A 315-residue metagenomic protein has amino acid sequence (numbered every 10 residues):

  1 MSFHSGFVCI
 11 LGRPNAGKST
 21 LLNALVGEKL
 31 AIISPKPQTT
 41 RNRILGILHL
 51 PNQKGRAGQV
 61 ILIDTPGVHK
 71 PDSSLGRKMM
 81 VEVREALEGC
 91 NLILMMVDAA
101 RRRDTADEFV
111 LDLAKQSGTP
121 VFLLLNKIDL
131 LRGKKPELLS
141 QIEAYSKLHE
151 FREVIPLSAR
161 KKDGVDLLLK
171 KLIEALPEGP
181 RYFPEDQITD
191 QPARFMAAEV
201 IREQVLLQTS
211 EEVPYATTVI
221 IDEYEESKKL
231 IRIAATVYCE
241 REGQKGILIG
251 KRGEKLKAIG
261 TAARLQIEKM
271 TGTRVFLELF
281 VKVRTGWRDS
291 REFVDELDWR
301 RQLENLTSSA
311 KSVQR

Functional and structural regions predicted by a protein language model:
M1-G89: Conserved G1/Walker A P-loop phosphate-binding module
G17, G164, K255: Conserved glycine(s) of the Walker
E28, I47-P51, A86-I93, L148-F151 (+7 more regions): Conserved, well-folded catalytic cores of nucleic-acid-processing and energy-transducing macromolecular machines
D64, N126, S158: Active-site glycine-centered loops adjacent to acidic/histidine catalytic or metal-binding residues that shape
L87-F109, G118-E137: Conserved Switch II/interswitch segment of TRAFAC-class P-loop GTPases
D104-Q116, T218-Y224: Amphipathic helical hotspot of TIR/SEFIR-family domains
T119-P120, D129-T189: Canonical P-loop GTPase G-domain recognition
A193-R315: P-loop NTP-binding site
